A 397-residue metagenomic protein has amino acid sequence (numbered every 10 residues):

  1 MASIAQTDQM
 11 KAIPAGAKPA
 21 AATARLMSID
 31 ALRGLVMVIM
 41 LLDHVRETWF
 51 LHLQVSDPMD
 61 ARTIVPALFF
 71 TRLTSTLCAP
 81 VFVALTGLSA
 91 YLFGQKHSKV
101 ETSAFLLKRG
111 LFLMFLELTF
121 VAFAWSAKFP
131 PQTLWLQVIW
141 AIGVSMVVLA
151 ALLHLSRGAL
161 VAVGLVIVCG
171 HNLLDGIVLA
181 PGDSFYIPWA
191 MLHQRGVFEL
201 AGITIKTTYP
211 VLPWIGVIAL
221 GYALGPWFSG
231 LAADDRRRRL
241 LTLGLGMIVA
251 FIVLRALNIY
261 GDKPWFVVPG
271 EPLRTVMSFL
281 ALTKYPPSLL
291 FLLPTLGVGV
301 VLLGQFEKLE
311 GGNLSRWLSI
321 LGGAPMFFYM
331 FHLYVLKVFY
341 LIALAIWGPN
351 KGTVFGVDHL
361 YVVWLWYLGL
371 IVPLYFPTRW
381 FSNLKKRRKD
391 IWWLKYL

Functional and structural regions predicted by a protein language model:
A2-L397: Alpha-helical transmembrane segments and their immediate juxtamembrane cytosolic regions
